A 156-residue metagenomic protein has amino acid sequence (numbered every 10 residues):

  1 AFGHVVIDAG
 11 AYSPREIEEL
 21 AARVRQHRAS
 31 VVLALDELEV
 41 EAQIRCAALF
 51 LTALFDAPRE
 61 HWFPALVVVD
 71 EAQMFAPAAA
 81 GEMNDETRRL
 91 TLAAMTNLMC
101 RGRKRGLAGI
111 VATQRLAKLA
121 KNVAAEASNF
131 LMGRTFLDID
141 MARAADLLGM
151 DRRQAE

Functional and structural regions predicted by a protein language model:
A1-A47: Switch/coupling segment of Walker-type NTPase motor domains
F2-G3, E18, M99-C100, R115-E156: Conserved ATP-driven motor cores of ASCE-family P-loop NTPases powering translocation/secretion/packaging/pilus
F2-H4, H27-A29, W62-F63, R105-L107 (+2 more regions): Short glycine-/polar-rich loops that comprise or flank the Walker A/P-loop and associated switch/sensor motifs
R25-R28, Q43, D56-A65: Short basic/glycine-enriched coil/helix segment immediately N-terminal to the Walker B
V31-L33, V67, V111: Hydrophobic positions in the central parallel beta-sheet of the AAA+
E39-C46, R59-W62, Q73-A93, A120-V123: Conserved ATPase-coupling elements of RecA-like P-loop NTPase cores
A53-E60, R88-G109, R152: Substrate-engagement module of ASCE P-loop NTPases
D70-E71, A94, L107, Q114-R115: Conserved H-loop
